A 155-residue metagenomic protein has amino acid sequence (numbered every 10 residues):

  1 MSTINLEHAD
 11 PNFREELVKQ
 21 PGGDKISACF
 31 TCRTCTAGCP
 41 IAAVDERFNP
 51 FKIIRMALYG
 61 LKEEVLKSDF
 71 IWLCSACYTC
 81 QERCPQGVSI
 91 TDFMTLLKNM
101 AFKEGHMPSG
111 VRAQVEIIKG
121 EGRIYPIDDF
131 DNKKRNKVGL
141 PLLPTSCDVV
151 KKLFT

Functional and structural regions predicted by a protein language model:
M1-A28, T34-G38, E46-L58, K62 (+1 more regions): Non-ligating segments of multi-cofactor redox enzymes
K25-A42, S68-V88: Cysteine-centered iron-sulfur cluster-binding motifs in ferredoxin-type domains/subunits of redox enzymes
E63-K67: Well-ordered secondary-structure scaffolds
